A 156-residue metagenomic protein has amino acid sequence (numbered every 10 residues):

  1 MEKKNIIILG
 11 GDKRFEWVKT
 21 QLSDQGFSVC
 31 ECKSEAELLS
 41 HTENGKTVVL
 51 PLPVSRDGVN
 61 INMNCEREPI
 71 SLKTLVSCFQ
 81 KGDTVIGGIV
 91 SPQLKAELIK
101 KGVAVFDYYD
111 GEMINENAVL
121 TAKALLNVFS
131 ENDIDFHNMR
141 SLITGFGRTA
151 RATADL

Functional and structural regions predicted by a protein language model:
M1-K4, T42-E43: Glycine-rich phosphate/diphosphate-binding loops that line cofactor/substrate pockets in enzymes
E2, V49-N138: Glycine/serine-rich phosphate-binding loop and adjoining beta1-alpha1 elements at the start of nucleotide-handling
I7-W17, L22, H137-L156: Glycine-rich adenosine-cofactor-binding loop
L9, R14-W17, S34-E35, P51 (+2 more regions): Metallocofactor- and cofactor-centric catalytic cores in central/energy metabolism, strongly enriched
Q25-C30: A generic structural motif
C32-G45: Short acidic low-complexity segments
L38-L39, I114-N115, G145: Short secondary-structure capping/turn micro-motifs that flank functional sites
